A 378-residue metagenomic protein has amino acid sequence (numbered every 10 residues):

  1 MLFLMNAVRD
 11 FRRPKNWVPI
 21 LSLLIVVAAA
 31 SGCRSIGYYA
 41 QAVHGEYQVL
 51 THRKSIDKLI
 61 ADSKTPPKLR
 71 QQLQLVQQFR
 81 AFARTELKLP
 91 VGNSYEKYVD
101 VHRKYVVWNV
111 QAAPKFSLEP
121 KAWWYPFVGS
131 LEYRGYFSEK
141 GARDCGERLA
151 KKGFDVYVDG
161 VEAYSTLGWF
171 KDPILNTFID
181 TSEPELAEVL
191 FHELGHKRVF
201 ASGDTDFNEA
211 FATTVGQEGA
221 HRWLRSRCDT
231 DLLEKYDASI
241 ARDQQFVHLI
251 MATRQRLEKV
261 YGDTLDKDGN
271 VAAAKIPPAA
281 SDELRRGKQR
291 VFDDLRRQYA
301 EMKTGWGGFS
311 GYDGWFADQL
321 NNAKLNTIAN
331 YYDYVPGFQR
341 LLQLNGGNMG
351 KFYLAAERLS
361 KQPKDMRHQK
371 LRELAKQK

Functional and structural regions predicted by a protein language model:
M1-R13: N-terminal secretory signal peptides that target proteins for export/translocation
I20-A30: Bacterial N-terminal signal peptides
S31-K54: Bacterial Sec signal peptide processing site at the extreme N-terminus
Y47-L50, L59, S63-Q77, Y136-K140 (+8 more regions): Soluble non-cytosolic domains of exported or imported proteins
V49-D57, P184, T213-Q289, L295: Metalloprotease/metallohydrolase-associated module, dominated by Zn2+-dependent proteases
L50-P67, A122-L131, R198, D318-L320 (+1 more regions): Acidic/histidine-rich, surface-exposed loop or edge segments in extracytoplasmic proteins
Q78-Q244, R254, E258: Acidic/His-rich structured neighborhood in mature extracellular/periplasmic domains
H248-K378: Pan-zinc metallopeptidase signature
